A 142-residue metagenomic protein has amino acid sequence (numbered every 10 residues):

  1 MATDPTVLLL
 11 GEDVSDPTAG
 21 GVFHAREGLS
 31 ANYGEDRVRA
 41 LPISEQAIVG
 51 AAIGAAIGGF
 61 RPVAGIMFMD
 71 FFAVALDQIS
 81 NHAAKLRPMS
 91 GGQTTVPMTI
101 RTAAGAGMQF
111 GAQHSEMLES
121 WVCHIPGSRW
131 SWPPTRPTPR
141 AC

Functional and structural regions predicted by a protein language model:
M1-C142: Thiamine diphosphate
